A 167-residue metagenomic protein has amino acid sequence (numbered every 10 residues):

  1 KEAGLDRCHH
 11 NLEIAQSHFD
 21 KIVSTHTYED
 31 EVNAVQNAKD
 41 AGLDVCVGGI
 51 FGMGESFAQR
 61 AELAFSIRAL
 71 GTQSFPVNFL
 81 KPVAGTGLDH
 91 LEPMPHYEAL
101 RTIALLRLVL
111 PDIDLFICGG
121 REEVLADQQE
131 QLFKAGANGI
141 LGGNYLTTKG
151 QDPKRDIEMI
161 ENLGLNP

Functional and structural regions predicted by a protein language model:
K1-G42, I50-G71, T86-E98: Conserved non-cysteine loop/helix-boundary elements of the Radical SAM core domain that shape
H9-H10, D44-G49, S74-F79, F116: Short beta-strand segments at enzyme active-site cores
A34-V45, L105-L115: A structural motif corresponding to the C-terminal end of an alpha-helix and its immediate exit/capping segment
F65-P167: Auxiliary Fe-S-binding modules of radical SAM enzymes
